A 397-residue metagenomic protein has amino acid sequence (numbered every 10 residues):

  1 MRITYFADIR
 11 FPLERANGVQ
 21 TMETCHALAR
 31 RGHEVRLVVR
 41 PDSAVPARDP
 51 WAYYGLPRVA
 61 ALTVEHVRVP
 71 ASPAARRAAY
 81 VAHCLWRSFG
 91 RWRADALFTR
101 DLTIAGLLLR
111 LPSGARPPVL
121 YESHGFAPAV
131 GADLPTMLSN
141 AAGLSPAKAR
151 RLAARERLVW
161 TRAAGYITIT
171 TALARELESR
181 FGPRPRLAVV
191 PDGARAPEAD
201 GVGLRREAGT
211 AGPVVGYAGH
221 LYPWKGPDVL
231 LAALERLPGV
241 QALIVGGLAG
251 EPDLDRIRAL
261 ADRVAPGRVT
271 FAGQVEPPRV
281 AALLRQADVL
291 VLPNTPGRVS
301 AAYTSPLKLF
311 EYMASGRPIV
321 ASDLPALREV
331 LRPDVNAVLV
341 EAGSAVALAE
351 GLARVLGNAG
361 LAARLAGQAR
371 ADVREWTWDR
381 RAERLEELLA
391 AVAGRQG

Functional and structural regions predicted by a protein language model:
M1-A52, W92, G165, P183 (+1 more regions): N-terminal subdomain of nucleotide-sugar transferases
T4, I167, E198, A208-E235 (+1 more regions): Conserved donor-binding/catalytic core segment of Leloir-type glycosyltransferases
E23-H26, A82-R91, G106-R110, Y121 (+2 more regions): Membrane-proximal helix-turn-helix segments that form the acceptor-binding/catalytic region of lipid-linked
A172, G193: Carbohydrate-associated surface elements
Q241-R256, G273: Glycosyltransferase donor-sugar binding loop
L290-L292, E311-A321: Short hydrophobic beta-strand element within catalytic cores of glycosyltransferases and related nucleotide-activated
P333-D334, V338-A345, A353-G360: Conserved acidic donor-binding segment of nucleotide-sugar-dependent glycosyltransferases
L361-E375: A short, well-ordered alpha-helix in the C-terminal region of glycosyltransferases
